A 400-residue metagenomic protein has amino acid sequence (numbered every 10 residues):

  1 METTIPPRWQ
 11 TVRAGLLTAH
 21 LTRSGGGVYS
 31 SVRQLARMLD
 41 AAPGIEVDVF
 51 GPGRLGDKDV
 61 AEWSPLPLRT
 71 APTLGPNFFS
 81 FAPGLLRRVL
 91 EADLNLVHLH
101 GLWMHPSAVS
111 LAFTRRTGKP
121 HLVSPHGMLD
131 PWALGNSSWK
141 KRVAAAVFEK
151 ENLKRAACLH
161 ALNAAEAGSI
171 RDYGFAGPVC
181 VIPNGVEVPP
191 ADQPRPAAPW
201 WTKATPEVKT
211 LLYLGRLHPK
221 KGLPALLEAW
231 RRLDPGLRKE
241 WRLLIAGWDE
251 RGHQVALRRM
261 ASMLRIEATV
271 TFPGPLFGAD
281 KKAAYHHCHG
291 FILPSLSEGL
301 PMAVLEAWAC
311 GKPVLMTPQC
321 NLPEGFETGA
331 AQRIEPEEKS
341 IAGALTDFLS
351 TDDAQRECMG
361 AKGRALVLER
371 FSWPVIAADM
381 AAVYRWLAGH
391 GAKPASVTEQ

Functional and structural regions predicted by a protein language model:
S30, Q34, K209, Y213-R232 (+2 more regions): A conserved mid-protein helix/loop that constitutes part of the nucleotide-sugar donor-binding site
G51-G56, V186, L214, R242-A256 (+1 more regions): Glycosyltransferase donor-sugar binding loop
R116, R142-C158: Membrane-proximal helix-turn-helix segments that form the acceptor-binding/catalytic region of lipid-linked
A165, G185: Carbohydrate-associated surface elements
L296: Aromatic "clamp/platform" in nucleotide-sugar-dependent glycosyltransferases that forms part of the donor/acceptor
P313-T317: Short hydrophobic beta-strand element within catalytic cores of glycosyltransferases and related nucleotide-activated
A331-K339, D347-D353: Conserved acidic donor-binding segment of nucleotide-sugar-dependent glycosyltransferases
A354-E369, D379-A382: A short, well-ordered alpha-helix in the C-terminal region of glycosyltransferases
